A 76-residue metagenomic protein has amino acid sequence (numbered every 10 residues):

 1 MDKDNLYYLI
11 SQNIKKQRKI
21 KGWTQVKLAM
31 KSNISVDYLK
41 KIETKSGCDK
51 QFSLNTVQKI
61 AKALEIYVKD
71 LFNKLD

Functional and structural regions predicted by a protein language model:
M1-I20: A short, Lys/Arg-rich alpha-helix, primarily the initiator
I14, L28, L39-I42, L71: Conserved hydrophobic/aromatic packing and binding residues within compact polymer-binding modules
I20, K31, A63: Residues within the alpha-helical elements of helix-turn-helix
T24, S35-Y38, S53, Y67: Short coil turns linking two alpha-helices in DNA-binding domains
L28-A29, I60: Short alpha-helical "recognition helix" segments of helix-turn-helix
N33-K50: Recognition helix of helix-turn-helix/homeodomain-like DNA-binding domains that insert into the DNA major groove
S46-K62: Short, basic-rich loop-to-helix N-cap that marks the start of a DNA-contacting helix
F52-L54, L64-D76: Short C-terminal boundary/hinge segments that cap the last helix of small helical domains
